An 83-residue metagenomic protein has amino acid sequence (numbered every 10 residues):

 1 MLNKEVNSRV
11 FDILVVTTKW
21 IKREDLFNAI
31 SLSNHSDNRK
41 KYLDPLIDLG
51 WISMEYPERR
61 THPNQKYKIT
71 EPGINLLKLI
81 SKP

Functional and structural regions predicted by a protein language model:
M1-P83: C-terminal regulatory or interaction extensions
